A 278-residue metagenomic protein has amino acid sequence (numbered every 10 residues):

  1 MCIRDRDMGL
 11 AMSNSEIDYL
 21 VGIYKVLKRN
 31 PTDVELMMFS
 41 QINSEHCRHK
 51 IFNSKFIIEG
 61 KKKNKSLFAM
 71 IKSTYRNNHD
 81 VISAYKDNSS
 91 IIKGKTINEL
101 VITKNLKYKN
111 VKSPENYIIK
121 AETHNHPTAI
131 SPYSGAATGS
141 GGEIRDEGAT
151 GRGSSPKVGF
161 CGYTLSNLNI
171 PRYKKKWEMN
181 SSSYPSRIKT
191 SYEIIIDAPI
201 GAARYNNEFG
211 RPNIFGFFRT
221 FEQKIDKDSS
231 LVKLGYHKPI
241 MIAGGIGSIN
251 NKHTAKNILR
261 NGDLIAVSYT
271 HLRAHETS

Functional and structural regions predicted by a protein language model:
M1-D5, T270-T277: Conserved small/polar residues in nucleotide/adenosyl-binding loops
G9, D18-Y269: Long, structured ligand/cofactor-binding scaffold of large enzymes
S13-S15: Low-complexity, small/polar and acidic-rich linker and loop segments
